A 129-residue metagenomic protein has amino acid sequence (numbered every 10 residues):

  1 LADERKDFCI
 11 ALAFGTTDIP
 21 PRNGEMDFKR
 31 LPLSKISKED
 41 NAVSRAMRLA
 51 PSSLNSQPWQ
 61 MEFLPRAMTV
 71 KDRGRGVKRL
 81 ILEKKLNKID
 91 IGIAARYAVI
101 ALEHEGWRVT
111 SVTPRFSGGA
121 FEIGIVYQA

Functional and structural regions predicted by a protein language model:
L1-A129: Acidic, surface-exposed loops and disordered segments
